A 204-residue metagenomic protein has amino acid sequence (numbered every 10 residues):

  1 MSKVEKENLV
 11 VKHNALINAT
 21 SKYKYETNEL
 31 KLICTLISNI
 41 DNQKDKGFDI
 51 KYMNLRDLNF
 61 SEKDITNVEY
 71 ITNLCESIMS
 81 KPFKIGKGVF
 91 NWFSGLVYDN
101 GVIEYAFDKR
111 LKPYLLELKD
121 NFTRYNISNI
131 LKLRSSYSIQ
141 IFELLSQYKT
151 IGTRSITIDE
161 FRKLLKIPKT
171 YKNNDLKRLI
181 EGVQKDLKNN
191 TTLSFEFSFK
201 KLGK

Functional and structural regions predicted by a protein language model:
M1-K204: Charged, alpha-helix-forming regions
